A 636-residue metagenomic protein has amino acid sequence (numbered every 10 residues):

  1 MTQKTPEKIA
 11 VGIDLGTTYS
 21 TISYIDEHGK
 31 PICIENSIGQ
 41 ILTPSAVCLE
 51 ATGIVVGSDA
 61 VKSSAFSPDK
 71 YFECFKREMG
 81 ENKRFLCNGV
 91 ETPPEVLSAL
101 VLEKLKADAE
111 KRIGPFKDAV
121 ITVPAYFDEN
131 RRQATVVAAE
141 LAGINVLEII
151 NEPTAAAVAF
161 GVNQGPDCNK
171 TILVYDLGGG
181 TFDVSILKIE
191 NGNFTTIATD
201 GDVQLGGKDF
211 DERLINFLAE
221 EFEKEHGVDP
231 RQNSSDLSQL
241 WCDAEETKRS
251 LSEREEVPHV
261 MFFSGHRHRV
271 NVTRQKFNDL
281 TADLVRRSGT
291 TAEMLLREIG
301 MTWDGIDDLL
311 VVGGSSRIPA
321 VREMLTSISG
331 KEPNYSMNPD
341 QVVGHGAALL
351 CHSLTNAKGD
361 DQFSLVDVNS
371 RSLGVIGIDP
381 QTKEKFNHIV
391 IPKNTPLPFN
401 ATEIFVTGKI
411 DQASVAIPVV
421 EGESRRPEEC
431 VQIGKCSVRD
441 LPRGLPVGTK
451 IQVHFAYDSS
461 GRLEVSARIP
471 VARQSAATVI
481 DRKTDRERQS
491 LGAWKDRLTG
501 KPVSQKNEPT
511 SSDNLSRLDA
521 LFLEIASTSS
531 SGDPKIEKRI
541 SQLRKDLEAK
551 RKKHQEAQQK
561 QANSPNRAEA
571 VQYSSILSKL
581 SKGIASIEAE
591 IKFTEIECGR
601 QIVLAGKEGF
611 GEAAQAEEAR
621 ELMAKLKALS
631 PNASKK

Functional and structural regions predicted by a protein language model:
M1-E81, L86-E91, E110-E524, K538: Oxyanion-binding/catalytic loops of NTP- or PPi-dependent enzymes
G227-S234, R567-A570, G609-A613: Short, surface-exposed loop/turn segments at secondary-structure junctions
S235-S238, E537-R544, A570-A585, A613-M623: Short, charged, amphipathic alpha-helical segments
R249, E256, K552, Q559 (+6 more regions): Residue-level recognition of alpha-helical coiled-coils, specifically the heptad-repeat register on one helix face
S512, L523-K552, S575-S586: Short, charge/polar-rich alpha-helical segments
N514-P534, K560-S574, L604, G609: Short, charge-rich amphipathic alpha-helices with coiled-coil/heptad character
I540, L547, R551-H554, Q558-Q561 (+7 more regions): Heptad-repeat amphipathic alpha-helical coiled-coil interaction surface used for oligomerization/assembly
